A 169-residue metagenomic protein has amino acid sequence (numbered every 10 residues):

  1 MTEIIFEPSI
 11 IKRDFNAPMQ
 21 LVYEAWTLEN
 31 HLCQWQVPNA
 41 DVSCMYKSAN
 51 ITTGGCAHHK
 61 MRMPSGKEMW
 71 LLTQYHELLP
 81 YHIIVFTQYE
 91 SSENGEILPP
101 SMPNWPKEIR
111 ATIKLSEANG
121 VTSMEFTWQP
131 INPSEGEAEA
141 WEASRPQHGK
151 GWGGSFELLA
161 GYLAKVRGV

Functional and structural regions predicted by a protein language model:
M1-C44: Hydrophobic ligand-binding cavity/cleft-lining segments
F6-K12, M19, C44, C56 (+4 more regions): Intrinsic-disorder/low-complexity, polar/charged segments enriched in Ser/Thr/Lys/Arg/Asp/Glu/Gln
V22-Y23, L32, A57, Y75 (+4 more regions): Hydrophobic pocket/interface hotspot
P38-H59, G66: A solvent-exposed, acidic/Ser-Thr-rich amphipathic alpha-helical stretch
K47-S48, P64-N119, G161: Hydrophobic-ligand binding "helix-grip"
C56-R62, T87-N94, T127-I131: Generic short beta-strand segments
E96-K150: Beta-strand/loop substructures that line and gate deep hydrophobic ligand-binding cavities in soluble
G161-V169: Short, highly charged C-terminal tails/helix-capping segments
